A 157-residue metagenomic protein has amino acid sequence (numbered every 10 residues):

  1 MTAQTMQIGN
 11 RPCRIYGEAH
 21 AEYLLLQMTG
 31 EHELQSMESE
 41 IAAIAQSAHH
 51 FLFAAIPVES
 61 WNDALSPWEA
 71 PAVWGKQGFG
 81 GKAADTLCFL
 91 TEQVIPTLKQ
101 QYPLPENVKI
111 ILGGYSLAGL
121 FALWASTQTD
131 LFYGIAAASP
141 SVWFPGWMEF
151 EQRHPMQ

Functional and structural regions predicted by a protein language model:
M1-Q157: Non-catalytic cap/lid and distal C-terminal segments of serine-dependent acyl enzymes
